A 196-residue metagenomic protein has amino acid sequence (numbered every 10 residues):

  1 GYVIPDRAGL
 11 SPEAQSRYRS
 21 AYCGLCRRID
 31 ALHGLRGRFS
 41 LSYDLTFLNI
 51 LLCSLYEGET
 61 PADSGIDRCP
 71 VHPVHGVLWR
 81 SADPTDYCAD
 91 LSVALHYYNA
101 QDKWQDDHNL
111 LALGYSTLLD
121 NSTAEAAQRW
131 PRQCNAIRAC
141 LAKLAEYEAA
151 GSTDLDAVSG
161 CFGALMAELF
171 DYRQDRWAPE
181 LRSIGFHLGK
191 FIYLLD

Functional and structural regions predicted by a protein language model:
G1-S183, L194: Acidic catalytic motifs of isoprenoid enzymes
I184-L188: Membrane-embedded alpha-helical segments that form the functional core of polytopic membrane enzymes, especially those
G189-L195: Glycine/small-residue-rich hydrophobic helix-like segments
